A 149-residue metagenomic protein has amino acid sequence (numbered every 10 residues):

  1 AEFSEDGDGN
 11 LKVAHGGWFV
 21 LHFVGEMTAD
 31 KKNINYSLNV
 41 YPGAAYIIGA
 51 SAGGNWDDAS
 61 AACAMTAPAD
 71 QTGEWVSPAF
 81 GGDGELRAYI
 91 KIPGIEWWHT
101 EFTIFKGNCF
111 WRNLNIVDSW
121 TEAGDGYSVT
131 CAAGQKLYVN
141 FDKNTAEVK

Functional and structural regions predicted by a protein language model:
A1-K149: Insoluble glucan recognition modules
